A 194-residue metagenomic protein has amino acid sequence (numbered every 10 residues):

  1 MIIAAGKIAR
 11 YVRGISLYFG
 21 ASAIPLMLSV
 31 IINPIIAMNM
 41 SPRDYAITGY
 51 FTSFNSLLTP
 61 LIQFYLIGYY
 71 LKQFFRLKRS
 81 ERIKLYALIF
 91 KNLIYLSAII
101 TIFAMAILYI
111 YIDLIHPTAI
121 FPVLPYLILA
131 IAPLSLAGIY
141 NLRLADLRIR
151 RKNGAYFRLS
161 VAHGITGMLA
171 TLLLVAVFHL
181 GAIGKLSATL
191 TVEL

Functional and structural regions predicted by a protein language model:
A4-R10, M40-D44, L58-N92, R148-G154: Transmembrane-helix boundary and interhelical linker motifs in polytopic inner-membrane proteins
K7, I67-Y70, L142-I149, N153 (+2 more regions): C-terminal transmembrane helix end/exit motif
R10-G68, M105, P133, G164-M168: Signature of the first transmembrane helix
G14-S22, T52, S56, L93 (+5 more regions): Residue-level signature of transmembrane alpha-helical cores of multipass secondary-active transporters and flippases
I15-P25, I83-A87, I131, L147-L172: Alpha-helical transmembrane segments of multi-pass membrane transporters/permeases
A23, G68, F90-P117, L129: Alpha-helical transmembrane segments of multi-pass membrane transport and lipid-handling proteins
A98, I102, A106, T118-Y140 (+2 more regions): Alpha-helical transmembrane segments of multi-pass membrane proteins
L124, I128, F157-L194: Hydrophobic alpha-helical transmembrane segments
